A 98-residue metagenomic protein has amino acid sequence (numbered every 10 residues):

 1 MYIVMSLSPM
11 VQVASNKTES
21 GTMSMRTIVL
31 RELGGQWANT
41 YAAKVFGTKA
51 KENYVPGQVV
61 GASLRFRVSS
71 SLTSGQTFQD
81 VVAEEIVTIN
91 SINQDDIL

Functional and structural regions predicted by a protein language model:
M1-L98: Single-stranded nucleic acid-binding surfaces, predominantly the OB-fold ssDNA-binding core
